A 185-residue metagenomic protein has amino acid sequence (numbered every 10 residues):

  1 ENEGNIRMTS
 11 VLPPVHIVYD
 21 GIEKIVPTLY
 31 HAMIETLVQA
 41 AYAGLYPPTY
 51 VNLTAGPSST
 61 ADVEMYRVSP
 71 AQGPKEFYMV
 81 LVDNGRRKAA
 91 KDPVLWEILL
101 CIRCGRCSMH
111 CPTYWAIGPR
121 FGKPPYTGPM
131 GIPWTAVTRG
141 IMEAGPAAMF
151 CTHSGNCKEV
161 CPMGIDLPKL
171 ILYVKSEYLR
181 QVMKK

Functional and structural regions predicted by a protein language model:
E1-P93: The feature marks the mature, well-folded catalytic cores of soluble enzymes
T28, D62, H110, V160 (+1 more regions): Phosphate- and divalent-cation-binding pockets in alpha/beta enzyme and binding domains that engage nucleotide-derived
N52, C101, C151: Short glycine- and Lys/Arg-enriched binding-loop motifs that mark or flank ligand-binding interfaces
L53, C107-S108, T113: N-terminal-biased segments
A55, C104, S154: Single, functionally critical "micro-switch" positions that shape active/binding sites and transmembrane helices
P57, R106, P129-I132: Gly/Ser/Thr-rich helix-start
S69-I98, T113-K185: Ferredoxin-type iron-sulfur electron-transfer modules in oxidoreductases and energy-metabolism complexes
P93, L100-M109: Long hydrophobic segments that form regular secondary structure
